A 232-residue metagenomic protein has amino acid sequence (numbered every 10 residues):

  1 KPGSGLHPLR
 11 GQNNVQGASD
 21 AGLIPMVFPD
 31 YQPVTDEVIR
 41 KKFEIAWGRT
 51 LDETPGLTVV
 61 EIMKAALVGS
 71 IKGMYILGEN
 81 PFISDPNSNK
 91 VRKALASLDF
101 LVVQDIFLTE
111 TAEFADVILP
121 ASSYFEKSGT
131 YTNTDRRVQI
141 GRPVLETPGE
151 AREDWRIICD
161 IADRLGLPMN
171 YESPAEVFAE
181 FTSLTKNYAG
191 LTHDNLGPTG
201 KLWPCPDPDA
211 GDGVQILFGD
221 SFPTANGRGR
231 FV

Functional and structural regions predicted by a protein language model:
K1-G190: Non-catalytic alpha/beta scaffold blocks inside enzyme catalytic domains
A18-I24, A175-V232: Long, low-complexity segments enriched in small/aliphatic residues
